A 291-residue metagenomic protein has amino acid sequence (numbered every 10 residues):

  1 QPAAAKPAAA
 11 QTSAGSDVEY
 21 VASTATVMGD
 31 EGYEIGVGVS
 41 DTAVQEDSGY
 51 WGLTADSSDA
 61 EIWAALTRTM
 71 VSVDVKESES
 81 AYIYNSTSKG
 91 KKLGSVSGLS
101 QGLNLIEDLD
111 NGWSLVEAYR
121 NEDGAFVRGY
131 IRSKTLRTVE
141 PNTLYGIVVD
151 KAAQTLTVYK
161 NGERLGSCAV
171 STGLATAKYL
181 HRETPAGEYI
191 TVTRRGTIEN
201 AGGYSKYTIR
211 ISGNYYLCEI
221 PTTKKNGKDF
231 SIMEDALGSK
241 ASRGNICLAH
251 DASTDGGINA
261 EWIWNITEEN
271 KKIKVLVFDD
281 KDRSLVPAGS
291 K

Functional and structural regions predicted by a protein language model:
Q1-S16: Gram-positive cell-envelope targeting signals
G15-D41, N142, T197-K291: Exported/periplasmic cell-wall-interacting domains
G15-Y50, S95-S133: SH3/SH3-like beta-barrel superfamily modules
S78-S88, L248-H250: Short, structured beta-strand/loop micro-motifs enriched in basic residues and often containing a Trp
Y82-S86, Y119, Y159: Core beta-strand residues in small-molecule sensory/regulatory alpha/beta domains
N85-G98: SH3/SH3-like (including bacterial SH3b) beta-barrel domains that bind proline-rich motifs or cell-wall ligands
S133-K228: Gly/Pro-biased beta-strand-loop elements
